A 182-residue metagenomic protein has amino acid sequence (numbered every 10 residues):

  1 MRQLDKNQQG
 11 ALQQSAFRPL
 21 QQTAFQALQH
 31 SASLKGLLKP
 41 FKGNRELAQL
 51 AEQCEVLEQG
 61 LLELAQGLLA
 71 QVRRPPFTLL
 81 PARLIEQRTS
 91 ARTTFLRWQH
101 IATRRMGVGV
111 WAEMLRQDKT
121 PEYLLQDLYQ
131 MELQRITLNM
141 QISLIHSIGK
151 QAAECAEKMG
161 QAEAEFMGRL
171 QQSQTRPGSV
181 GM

Functional and structural regions predicted by a protein language model:
M1-Q9, S90, P177-M182: Intrinsically disordered, low-complexity linkers and terminal tails enriched in Pro/Gly and often acidic or mixed-charge
R2-F25: Long, compositionally biased, intrinsically disordered regions
Q8, Q26-L79, Q174, G178: Negatively charged, low-complexity tracts enriched in Asp/Glu with abundant Ser/Thr
C54-L64, L68, L124, L128-A152 (+1 more regions): Amphipathic alpha-helical coiled-coil segments
A65, L69-V72, P76, H146 (+4 more regions): Coiled-coil heptad-register positions
Q66-I101: Amphipathic, interaction-prone secondary-structure segments
L80-R88, E165-M182: Helical coiled-coil/dimerization "stalks" and their immediately adjacent regulatory linkers at helix->disorder
F95-T137: Intrinsically disordered, low-complexity regulatory segments enriched in Ser/Thr/Pro and charged residues
